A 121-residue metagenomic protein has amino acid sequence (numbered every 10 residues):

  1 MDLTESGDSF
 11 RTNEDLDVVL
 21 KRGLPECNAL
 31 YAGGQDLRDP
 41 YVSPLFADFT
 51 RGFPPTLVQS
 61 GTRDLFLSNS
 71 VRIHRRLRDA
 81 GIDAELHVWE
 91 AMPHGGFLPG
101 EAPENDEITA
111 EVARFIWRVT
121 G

Functional and structural regions predicted by a protein language model:
M1-G121: Alpha/beta-hydrolase superfamily serine-hydrolase fold, recognizing
